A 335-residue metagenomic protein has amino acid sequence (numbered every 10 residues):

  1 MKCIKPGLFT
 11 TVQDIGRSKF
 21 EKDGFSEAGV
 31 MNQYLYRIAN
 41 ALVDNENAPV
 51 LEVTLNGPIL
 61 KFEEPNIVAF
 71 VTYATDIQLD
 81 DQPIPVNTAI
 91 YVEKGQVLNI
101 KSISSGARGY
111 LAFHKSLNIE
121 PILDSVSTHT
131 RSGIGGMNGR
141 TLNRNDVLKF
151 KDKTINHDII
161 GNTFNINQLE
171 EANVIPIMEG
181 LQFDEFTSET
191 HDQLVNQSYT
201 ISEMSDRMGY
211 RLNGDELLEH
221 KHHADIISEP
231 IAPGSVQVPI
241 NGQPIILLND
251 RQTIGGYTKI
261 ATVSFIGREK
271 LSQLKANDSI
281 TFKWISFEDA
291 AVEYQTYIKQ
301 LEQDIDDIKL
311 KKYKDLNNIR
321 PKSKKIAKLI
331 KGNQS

Functional and structural regions predicted by a protein language model:
M1-S335: Conserved "landmark" site that anchors the functional core of diverse proteins
